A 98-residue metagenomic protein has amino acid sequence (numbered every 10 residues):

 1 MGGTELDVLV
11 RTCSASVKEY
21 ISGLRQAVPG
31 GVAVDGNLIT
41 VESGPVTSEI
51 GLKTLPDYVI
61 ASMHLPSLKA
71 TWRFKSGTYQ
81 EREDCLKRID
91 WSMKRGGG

Functional and structural regions predicted by a protein language model:
M1-V28: Terminal, regulation- and interaction-focused segments at domain boundaries
G2, Y58-A61, G97: Terminal leader/tail segments of proteins
T12-S16, T54-P56, F74-T78, M93: Beta-strand elements of well-folded, non-transmembrane domains
P29-V34, I39-V41: Short, exposed beta-strand/loop patches in secreted or surface proteins that constitute
N37, V46-S48, P66-A70: A generic structural signal for short beta-strands and their flanking turns/coil linkers
P45-H64: A short, structured beta-strand/loop element
L65-R95: C-terminal structural segments of small proteins and small subunits
